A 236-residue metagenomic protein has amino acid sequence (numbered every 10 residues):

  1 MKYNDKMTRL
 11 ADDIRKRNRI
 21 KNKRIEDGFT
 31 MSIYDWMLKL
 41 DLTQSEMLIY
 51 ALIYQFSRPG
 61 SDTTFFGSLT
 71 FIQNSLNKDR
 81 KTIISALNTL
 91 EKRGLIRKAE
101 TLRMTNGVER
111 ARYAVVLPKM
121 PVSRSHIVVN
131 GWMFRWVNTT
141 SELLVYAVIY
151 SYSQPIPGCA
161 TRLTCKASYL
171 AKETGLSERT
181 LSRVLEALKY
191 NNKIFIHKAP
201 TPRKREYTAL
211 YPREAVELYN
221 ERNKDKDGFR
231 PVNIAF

Functional and structural regions predicted by a protein language model:
M1, A171-T174, I234-F236: Short intrinsically disordered terminal tails
M1-S75, E91-S168: Short recognition helix of helix-turn-helix/winged-helix DNA-binding domains
K2-D5, R80-R124, E178-N233: Winged-helix/helix-turn-helix nucleic-acid-interaction surface
I83, T139, K166, K172 (+1 more regions): Terminal low-complexity, poorly structured segments
G131-M133, N220, F236: N-terminal regions of proteins, emphasizing targeting and processing segments when present
S141-L144, F229-F236: Surface-exposed, interaction-prone regions with an acidic/low-complexity signature
